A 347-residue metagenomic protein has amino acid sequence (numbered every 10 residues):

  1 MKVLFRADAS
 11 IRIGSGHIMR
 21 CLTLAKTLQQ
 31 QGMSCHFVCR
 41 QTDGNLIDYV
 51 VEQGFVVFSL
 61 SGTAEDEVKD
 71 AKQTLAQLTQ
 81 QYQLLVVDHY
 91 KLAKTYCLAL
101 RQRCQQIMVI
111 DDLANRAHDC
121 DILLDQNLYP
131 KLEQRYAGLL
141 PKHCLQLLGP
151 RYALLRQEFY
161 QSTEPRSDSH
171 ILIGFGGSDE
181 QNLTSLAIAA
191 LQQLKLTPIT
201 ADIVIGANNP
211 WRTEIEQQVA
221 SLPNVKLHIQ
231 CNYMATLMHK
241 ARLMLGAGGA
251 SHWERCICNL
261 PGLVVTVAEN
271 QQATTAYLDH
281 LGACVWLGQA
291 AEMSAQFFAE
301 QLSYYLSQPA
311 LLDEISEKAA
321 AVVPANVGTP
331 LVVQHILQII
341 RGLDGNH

Functional and structural regions predicted by a protein language model:
R6-R12, L24-T27, M33, C39-Q53 (+1 more regions): Active-site and donor-binding regions of nucleotide-sugar-utilizing enzymes
C39, M244-G246, P261-N270: Short hydrophobic beta-strand element within catalytic cores of glycosyltransferases and related nucleotide-activated
C120-N182, T213: A nucleotide-sugar donor-handling region in carbohydrate enzymes
S169-A241: Donor-nucleotide binding loops and adjacent catalytic segments primarily of GT-B fold Leloir glycosyltransferases
H239-A250: Acidic donor-binding loop of glycosyltransferase active sites
N270-Q301: Change "using UDP/GDP/dTDP sugars" to "using nucleotide sugars
Y304, L311-A325: A short, well-ordered alpha-helix in the C-terminal region of glycosyltransferases
A325-H347: C-terminal alpha-helical cap of glycosyltransferases
